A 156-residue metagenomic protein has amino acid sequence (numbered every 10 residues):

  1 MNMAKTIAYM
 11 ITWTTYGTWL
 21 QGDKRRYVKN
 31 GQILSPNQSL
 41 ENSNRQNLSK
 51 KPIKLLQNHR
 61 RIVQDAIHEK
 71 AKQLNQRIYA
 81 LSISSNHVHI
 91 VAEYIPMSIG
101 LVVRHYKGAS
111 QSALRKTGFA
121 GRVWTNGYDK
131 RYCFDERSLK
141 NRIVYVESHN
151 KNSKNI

Functional and structural regions predicted by a protein language model:
M1-I156: Short catalytic/metal-binding and nucleic-acid-binding patches
